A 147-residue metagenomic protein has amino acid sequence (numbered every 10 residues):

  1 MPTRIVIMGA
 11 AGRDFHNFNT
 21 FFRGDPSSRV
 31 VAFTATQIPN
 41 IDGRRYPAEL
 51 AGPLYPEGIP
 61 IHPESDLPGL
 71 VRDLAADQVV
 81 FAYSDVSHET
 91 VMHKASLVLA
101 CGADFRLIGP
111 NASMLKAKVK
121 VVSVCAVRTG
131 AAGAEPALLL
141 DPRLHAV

Functional and structural regions predicted by a protein language model:
P2-A76: A solvent-exposed beta-alpha-beta segment
I7, F81, V124-A126: Hydrophobic Val/Ile/Leu positions in short beta-strands of Rossmann-like dinucleotide-binding domains
R13, S84-V86, T129: Short glycine-rich anion-binding loops that position phosphate/pyrophosphate groups of nucleotides and phosphorylated
H16, E89, A132: Residues that form or flank phosphate/diphosphate-binding pockets in enzymes that use nucleotide phosphates
F18-D25, A95-L97, L139-L140: Short, solvent-exposed amphipathic alpha-helical segments in soluble enzyme and RNA/protein-processing domains
D25-V30, V98-L107, A146-V147: Structural alpha-beta junctions
P47-A112: Phosphate-bearing ligand-interacting subdomains that bind or position ATP/ADP/UDP/GDP/NAD(P) or nucleotide-linked
S113-V147: Walker A (P-loop) phosphate-binding motif
